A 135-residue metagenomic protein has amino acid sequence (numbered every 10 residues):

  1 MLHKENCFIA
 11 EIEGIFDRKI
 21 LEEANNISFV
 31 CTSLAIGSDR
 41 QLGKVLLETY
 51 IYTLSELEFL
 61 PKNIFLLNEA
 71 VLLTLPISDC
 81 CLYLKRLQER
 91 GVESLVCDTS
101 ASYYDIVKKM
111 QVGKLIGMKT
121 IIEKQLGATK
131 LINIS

Functional and structural regions predicted by a protein language model:
M1-F16: Extreme N-terminal leader/targeting regions
G14, R18-I77: Conserved mixed alpha/beta catalytic, RNA-binding, or beta-rich assembly cores of soluble enzyme, regulatory
I51, C81-K85, I122: Short amphipathic alpha-helical segments and helix-helix/interface helices
C80-I106: A glycine-rich helix N-cap at a beta->alpha junction
Q88, Q125-L126: Anion (oxyanion) recognition and catalysis
G113-T120: Short acidic-hydrophobic, aromatic-tinged amphipathic segments that line or gate anion-handling sites
L126-I134: C-terminal binding/interaction regions
